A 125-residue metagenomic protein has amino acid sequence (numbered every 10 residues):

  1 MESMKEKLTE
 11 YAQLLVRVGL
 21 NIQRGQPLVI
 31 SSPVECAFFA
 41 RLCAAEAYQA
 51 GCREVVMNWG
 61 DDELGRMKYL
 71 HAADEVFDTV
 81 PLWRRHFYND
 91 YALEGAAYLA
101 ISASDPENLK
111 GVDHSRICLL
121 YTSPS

Functional and structural regions predicted by a protein language model:
E2-I117: Non-catalytic, beta-rich accessory domains that mediate macromolecular interactions or localization
Y121-S125: Conserved small/polar residues in nucleotide/adenosyl-binding loops
